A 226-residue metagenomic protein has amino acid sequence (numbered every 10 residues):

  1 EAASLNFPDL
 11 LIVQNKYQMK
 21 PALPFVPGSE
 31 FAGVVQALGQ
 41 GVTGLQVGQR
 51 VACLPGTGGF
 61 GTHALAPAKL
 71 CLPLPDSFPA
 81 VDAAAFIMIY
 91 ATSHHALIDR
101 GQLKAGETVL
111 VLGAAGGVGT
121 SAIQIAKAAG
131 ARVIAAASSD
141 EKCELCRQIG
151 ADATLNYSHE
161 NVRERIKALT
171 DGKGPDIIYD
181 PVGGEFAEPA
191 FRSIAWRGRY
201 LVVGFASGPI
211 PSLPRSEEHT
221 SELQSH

Functional and structural regions predicted by a protein language model:
E1-S4, K16-G58: Glycine-rich beta-strand-centered segment in the early N-terminal region that forms part of a ligand/cofactor-binding
L11, K20-P24, R50-A115, Q148: NAD(P)H dinucleotide-binding glycine-rich loop of Rossmann-like/cofactor-binding domains, especially the beta1-alpha1
Q36, I134, L201: Conserved beta-strand positions in the Rossmann-like core of class I SAM-dependent methyltransferases
Q46, A84-E160: Mid-domain Rossmann-like dinucleotide-binding core that forms the NAD(H)/NADP(H) cofactor-binding site
A52, L110, L155, I178-Y179: N-terminal Rossmann-like NAD(P) cofactor-binding module of classical short-chain dehydrogenase/reductase
A137, C146, V182-S221, S225: Glycine-rich phosphate-binding loop and adjacent beta-alpha segment of Rossmann(oid) nucleotide-cofactor-binding
N161-G172: Short amphipathic alpha-helix with an adjacent loop that forms part of the alpha/beta core around
